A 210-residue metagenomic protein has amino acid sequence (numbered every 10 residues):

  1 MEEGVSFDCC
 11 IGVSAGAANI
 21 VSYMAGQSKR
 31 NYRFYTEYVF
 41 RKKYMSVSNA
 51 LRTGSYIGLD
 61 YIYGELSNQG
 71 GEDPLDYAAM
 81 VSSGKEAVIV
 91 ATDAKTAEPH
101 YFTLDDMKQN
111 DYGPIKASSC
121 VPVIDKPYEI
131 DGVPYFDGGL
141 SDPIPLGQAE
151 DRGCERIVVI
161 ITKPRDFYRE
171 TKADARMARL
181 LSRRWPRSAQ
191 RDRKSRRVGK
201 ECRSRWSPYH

Functional and structural regions predicted by a protein language model:
M1-C10, V21-R197, H210: Patatin-like phospholipase
G12, G16: Gly/Ala-rich beta-loop-alpha elbow adjacent to hydrolase catalytic centers
A17, K108, R203-S204: Alpha-helix N-cap/helix-start and coil->helix boundary motif
K200-H210: Hydrophobic alpha-helical segments, chiefly the membrane-spanning helices and signal/signal-anchor peptides
